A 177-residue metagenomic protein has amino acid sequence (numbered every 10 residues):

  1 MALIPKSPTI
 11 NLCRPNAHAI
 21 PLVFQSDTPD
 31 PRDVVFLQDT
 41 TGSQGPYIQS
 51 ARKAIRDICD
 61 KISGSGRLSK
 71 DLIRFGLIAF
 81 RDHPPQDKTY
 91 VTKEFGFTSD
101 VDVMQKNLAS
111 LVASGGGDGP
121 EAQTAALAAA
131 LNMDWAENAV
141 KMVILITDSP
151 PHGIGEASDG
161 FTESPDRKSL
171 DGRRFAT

Functional and structural regions predicted by a protein language model:
M1-T177: Divalent cation-coordinating acidic motifs and surrounding scaffolds that mediate Ca2+/Mg2+/Mn2+/Zn2+-dependent binding
